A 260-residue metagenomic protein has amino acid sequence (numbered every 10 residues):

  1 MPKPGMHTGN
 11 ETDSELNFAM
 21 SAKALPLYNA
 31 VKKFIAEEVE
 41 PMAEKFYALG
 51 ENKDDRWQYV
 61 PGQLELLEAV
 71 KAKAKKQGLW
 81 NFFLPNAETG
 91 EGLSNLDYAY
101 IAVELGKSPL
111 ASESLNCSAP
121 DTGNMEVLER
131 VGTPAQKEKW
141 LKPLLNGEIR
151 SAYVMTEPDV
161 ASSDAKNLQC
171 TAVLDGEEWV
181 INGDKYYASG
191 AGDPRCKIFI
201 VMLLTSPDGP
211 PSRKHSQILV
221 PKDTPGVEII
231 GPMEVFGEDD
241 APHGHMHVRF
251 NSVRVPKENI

Functional and structural regions predicted by a protein language model:
M1-A119, R130, A135-K139, P143: Amphipathic, small/basic residue-rich leader segments at the start of a protein or domain
G78, I101-K107, M202-L204, L219-V227 (+1 more regions): Short Ser/Thr-interspersed hydrophobic loop/turn segments at strand-loop and sheet-helix junctions that line or gate
L93-N95, S163-K166, A191-C196, P210-K214 (+1 more regions): Short glycine/proline-enriched turns and hinge-like loops at secondary-structure junctions
M125-V131, Y153-V154, D208-G209: Flexible, glycine-rich active-site loops centered on histidine and acidic residues that chelate a metal or position
G147-T156: A short, Trp-centered hydrophobic/proline-enriched beta-strand micro-motif
N167, P225-R254: Flexible, small-/acidic-enriched active-site or ligand-binding loops
C170-V173: A structural signal for short hydrophobic beta-strand segments in well-ordered beta-sheet cores
E177-E178, N182-I230: A short core secondary-structure module
